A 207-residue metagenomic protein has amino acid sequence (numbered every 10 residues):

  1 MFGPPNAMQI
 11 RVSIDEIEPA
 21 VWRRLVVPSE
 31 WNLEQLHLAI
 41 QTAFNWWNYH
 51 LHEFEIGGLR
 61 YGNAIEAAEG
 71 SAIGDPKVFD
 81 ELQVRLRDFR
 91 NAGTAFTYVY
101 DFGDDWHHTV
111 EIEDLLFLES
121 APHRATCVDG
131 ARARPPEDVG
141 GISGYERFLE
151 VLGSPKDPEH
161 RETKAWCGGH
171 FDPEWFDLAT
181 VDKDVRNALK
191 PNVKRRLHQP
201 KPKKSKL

Functional and structural regions predicted by a protein language model:
M1-L207: Short linear regulatory motifs enriched in tryptophan with gly/pro/ser
